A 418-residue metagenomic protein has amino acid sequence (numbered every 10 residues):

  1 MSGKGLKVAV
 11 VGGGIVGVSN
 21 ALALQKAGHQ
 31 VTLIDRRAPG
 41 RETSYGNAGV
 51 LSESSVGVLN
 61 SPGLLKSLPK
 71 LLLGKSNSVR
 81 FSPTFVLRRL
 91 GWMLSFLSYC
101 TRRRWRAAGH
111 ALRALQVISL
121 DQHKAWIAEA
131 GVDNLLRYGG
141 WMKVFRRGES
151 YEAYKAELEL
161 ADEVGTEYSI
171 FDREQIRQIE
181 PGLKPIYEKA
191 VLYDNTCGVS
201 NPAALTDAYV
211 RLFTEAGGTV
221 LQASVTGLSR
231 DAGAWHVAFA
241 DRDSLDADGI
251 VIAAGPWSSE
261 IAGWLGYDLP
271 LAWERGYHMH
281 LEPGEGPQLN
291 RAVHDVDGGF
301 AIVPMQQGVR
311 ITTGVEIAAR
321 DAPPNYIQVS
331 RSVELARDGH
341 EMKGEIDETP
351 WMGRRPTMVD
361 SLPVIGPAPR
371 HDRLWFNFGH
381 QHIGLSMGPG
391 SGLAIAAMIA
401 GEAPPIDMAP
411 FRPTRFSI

Functional and structural regions predicted by a protein language model:
L6-T32: N-terminal Rossmann-like FAD-binding beta1-loop-alpha1 element of flavoenzymes
K26-Y45: Glycine-rich FAD pyrophosphate-binding loop
V50, S55, L59-Y99, G227-R230 (+2 more regions): Active-site substrate-recognition segment that forms the wall of the catalytic cavity or substrate channel
L90-R211: Rossmann-like flavin
R173-I179, L221-W235: A conserved short coil-to-beta-strand element within the FAD-binding core of flavoproteins
D297, E341-I418: C-terminal catalytic lobe of FAD-dependent flavoproteins
